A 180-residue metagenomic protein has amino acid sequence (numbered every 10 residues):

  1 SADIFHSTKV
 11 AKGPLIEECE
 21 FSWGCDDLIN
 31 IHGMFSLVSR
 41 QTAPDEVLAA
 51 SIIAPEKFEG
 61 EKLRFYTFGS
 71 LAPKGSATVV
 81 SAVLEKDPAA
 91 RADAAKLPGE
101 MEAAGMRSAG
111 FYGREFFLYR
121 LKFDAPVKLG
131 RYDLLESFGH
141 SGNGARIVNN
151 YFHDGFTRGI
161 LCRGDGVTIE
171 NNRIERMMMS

Functional and structural regions predicted by a protein language model:
S1-I4, C25-I31, F156-R163, M178-S180: Short glycine/acidic-rich loop motifs that flank beta-strands on beta-rich extracellular proteins
A2-P14, Q41-P55, N171-S180: Long amphipathic alpha-helical scaffold regions
D3-V10, E136-H140, L161-R163: Extracellular beta-strand-rich solenoid/capping regions of secreted or surface-exposed proteins that bind or remodel
A11-L15, C25, N143-R146, G164-I169: Short "repeat-start/strand-capping" segments in structured domains, especially the N-termini of parallel beta-helix
K12, E20-T42: Catalytic cores of secreted or luminal carbohydrate-active enzymes
I52-G110: Ser/Thr/Gly-rich low-complexity blocks that favor extended beta-strand/coil architectures
E85-A145, H153: Small/polar beta-strand repeat architecture
